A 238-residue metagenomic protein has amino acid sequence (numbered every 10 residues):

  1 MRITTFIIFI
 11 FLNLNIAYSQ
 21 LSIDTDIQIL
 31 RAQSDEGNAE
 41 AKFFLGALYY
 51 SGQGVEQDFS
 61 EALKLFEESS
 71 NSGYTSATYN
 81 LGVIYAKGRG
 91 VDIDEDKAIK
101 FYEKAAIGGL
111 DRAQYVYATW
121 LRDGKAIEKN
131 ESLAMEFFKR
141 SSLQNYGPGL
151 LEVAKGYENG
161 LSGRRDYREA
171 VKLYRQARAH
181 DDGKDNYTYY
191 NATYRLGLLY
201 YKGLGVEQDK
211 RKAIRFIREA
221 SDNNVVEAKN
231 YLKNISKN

Functional and structural regions predicted by a protein language model:
T5-N15: Bacterial N-terminal signal peptides
I16-Y50: N-terminal leader/linker segments that initiate helical-solenoid repeat arrays
D35-N38, S51-Q53, D58, S72-Y74 (+10 more regions): Short helix-capping/linker turns of helical repeat alpha-solenoids
F44-S51, T78-K87, Y115-D123, I127 (+4 more regions): Hydrophobic face of amphipathic alpha-helices that form TPR/SEL1-like repeat modules and related alpha-solenoid
R195, Y201-N238: Terminal, low-structured helical/coil segments at or just beyond the last alpha-helical repeat
